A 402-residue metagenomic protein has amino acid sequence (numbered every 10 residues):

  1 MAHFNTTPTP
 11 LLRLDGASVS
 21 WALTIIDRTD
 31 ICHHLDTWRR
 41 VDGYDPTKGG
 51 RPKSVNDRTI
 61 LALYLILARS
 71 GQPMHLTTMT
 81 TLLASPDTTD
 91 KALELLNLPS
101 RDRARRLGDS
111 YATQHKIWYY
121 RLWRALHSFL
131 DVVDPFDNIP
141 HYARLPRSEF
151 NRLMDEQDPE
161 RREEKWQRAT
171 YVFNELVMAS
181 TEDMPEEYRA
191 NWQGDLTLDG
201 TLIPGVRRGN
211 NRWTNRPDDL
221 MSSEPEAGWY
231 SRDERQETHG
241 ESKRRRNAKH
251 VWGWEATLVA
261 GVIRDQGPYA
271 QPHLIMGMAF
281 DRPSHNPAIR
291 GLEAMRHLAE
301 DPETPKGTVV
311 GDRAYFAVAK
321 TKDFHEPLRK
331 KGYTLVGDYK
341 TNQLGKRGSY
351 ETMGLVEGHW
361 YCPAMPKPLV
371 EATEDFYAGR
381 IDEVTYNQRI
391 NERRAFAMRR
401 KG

Functional and structural regions predicted by a protein language model:
M1-L76, D87-E175: Dynamic "connector" segments at or just before major functional cores
L11, R28, D218-L220, E241-S242 (+1 more regions): Alpha-helical interaction segments
L14, V41, T47-K48, W192 (+4 more regions): Intrinsically disordered, low-complexity segments enriched in small/polar residues
V19, D36, A227, H250-W252 (+1 more regions): Short, low-complexity intrinsically disordered segments
P52-R58, T81-L82, E94, H115-R313 (+2 more regions): Polybasic low-complexity intrinsically disordered regions
T334-D338, G345-G402: An anionic, glycine-rich sequence signature occurring as long contiguous blocks
